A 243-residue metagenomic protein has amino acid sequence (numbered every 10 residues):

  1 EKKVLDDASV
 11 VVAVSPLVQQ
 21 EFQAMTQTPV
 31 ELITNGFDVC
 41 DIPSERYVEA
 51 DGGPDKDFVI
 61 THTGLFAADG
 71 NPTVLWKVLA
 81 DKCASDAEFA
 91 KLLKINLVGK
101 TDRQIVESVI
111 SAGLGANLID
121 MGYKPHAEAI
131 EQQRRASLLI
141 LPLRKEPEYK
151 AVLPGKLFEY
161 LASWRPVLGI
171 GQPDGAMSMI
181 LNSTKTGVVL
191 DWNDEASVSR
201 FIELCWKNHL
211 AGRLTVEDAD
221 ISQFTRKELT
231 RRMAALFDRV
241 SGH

Functional and structural regions predicted by a protein language model:
E1-V10: Membrane-proximal helix-turn-helix segments that form the acceptor-binding/catalytic region of lipid-linked
S9, I119, Q133-K150: Acidic donor-binding loop of glycosyltransferase active sites
L17, G36: Carbohydrate-associated surface elements
F37-K56: Acidic anion/phosphate-binding donor-loop and adjacent secondary structure in glycosyltransferase catalytic cores
D51-G70, W76-L79, L229: Conserved donor-binding/catalytic core segment of Leloir-type glycosyltransferases
D86-G99, R103-I130: Nucleotide-activated donor-binding/catalytic signature segment of Leloir-type glycosyltransferases, i.e., the conserved
Q172-L204: Change "using UDP/GDP/dTDP sugars" to "using nucleotide sugars
N193-A196, R213-R239: A charged, aromatic-enriched C-terminal amphipathic alpha-helix characteristic of glycosyltransferases across folds
